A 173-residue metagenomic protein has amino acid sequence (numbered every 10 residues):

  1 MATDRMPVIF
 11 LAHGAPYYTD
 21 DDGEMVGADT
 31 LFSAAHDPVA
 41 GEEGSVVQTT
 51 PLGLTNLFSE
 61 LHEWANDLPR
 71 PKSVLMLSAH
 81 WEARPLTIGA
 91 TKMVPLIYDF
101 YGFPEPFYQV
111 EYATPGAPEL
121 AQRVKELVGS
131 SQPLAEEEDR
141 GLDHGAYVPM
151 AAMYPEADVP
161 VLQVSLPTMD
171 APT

Functional and structural regions predicted by a protein language model:
A2-K125: A short aromatic-anchored loop/beta-hairpin motif
L120-T173: Internal, conserved structured core segments that host functional sites
